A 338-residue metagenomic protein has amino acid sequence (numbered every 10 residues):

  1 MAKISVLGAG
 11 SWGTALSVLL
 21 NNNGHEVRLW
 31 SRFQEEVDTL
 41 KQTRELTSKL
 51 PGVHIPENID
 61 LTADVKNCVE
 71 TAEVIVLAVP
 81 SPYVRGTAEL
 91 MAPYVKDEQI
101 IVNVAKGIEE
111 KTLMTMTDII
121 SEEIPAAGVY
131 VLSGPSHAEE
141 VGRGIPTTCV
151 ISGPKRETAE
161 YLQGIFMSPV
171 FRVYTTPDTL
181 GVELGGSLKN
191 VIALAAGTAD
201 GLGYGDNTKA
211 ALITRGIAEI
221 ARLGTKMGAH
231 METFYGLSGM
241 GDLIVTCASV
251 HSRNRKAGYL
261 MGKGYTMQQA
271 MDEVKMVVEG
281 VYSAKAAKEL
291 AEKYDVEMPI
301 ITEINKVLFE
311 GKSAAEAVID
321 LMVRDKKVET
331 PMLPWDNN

Functional and structural regions predicted by a protein language model:
M1-V53, D60-A63, L90: NAD(P)+-binding Rossmann beta1-loop-alpha1 motif at the extreme N-terminus of oxidoreductases
I4, V27, A127-V129, V173: Hydrophobic anchor at the start of a short beta-strand that flanks the dinucleotide cofactor-binding loop
I55, L61-E70, V74-P146, L162: Rossmann-like NAD(P)(H) cofactor-binding subdomain of soluble oxidoreductases
E70-T71, L188, M240: Alpha-helix C-terminal capping/helix-to-coil transition sites in glycosyltransferase folds
Y83, Y94, I119-A127, P146-E232: Internal alpha-helical scaffold of NAD(P)-dependent oxidoreductase catalytic cores
A196-G197, T225-Y235, G241-N338: NAD(P)-dependent Rossmann-like dehydrogenase/reductase catalytic/cofactor-binding core
